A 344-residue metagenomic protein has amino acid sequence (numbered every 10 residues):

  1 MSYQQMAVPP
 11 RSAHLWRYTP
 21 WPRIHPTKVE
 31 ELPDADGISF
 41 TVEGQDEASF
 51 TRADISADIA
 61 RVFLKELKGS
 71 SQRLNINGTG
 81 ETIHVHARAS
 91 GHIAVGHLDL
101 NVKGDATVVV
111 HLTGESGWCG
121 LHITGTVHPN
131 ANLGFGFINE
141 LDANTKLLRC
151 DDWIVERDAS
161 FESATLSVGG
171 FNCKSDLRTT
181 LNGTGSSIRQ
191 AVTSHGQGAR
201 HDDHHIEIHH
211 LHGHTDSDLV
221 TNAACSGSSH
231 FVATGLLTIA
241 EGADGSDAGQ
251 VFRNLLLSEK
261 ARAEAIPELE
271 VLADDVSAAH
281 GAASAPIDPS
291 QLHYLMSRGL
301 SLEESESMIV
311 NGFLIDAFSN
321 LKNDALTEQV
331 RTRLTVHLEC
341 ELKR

Functional and structural regions predicted by a protein language model:
M1-T82, A87-R88: N-terminal amphipathic, basic helical "cap/leader" segment at the start of enzyme domains
D58-L300, L314, L321-R344: Conserved beta-strand/loop scaffold segments within soluble protein domains that form the structured core and edges
